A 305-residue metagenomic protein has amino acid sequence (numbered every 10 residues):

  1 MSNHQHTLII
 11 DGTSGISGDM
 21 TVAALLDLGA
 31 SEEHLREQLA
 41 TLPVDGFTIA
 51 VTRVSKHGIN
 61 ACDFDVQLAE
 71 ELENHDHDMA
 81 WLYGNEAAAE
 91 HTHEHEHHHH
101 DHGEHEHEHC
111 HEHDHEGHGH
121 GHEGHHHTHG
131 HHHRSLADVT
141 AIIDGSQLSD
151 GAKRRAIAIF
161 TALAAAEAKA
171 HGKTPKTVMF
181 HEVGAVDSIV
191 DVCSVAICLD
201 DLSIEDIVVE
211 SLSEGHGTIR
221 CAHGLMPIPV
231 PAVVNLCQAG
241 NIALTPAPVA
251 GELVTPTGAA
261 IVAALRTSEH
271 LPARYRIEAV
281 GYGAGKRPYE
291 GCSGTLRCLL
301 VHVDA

Functional and structural regions predicted by a protein language model:
M1-T7, A170-H181, E205, G215-H216 (+1 more regions): Glycine/charged-rich beta-loop-alpha catalytic/anionic-binding loops adjacent to active sites
S2-I49: N-terminal phosphate-binding or glycine-rich loops at protein starts, especially the Walker A/P-loop of NTPases
H4, C62-A141: Histidine-centered metal-binding segments
I10-A24, F180-S203: Conserved phosphate/anionic-ligand binding catalytic regions in large, soluble enzymes, centered on
I16-M20, A30, H34, I59 (+8 more regions): Conserved active-site and cofactor/substrate-binding residues in soluble primary-metabolism enzymes
S135-M179: Anion-binding (especially nucleotide phosphate/pyrophosphate-binding) glycine-rich loop and adjoining beta-alpha core
G145-R154, M179-V186, T218-G224, T245-L253: Flexible, glycine/proline-enriched loop segments at strand-loop-helix junctions that form or flank small-ligand binding
I204-A305: Mobile "lid/hinge" segments at catalytic clefts and subdomain interfaces of large enzymes
